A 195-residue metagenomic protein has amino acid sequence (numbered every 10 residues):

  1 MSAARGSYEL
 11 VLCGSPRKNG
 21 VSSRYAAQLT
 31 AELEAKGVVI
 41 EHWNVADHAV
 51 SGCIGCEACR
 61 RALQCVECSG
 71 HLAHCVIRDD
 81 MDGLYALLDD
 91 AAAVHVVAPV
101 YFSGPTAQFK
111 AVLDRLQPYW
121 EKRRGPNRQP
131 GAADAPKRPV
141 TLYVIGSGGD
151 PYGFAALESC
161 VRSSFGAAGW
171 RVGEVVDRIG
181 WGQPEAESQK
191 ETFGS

Functional and structural regions predicted by a protein language model:
M1-E121, R171-V172, D177-S195: N-terminal beta1-alpha1-beta2 submodule of the flavodoxin-like/Rossmannoid cofactor-binding fold
Q108, E121-G173: Short, glycine-/small-residue-rich phosphate/pyrophosphate-handling segment
